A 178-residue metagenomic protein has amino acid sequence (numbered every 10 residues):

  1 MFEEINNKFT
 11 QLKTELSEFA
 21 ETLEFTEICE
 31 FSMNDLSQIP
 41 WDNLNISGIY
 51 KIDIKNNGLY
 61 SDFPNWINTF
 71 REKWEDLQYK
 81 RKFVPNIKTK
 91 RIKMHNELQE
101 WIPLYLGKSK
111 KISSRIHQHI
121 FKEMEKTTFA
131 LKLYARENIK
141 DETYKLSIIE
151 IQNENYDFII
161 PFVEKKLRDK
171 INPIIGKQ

Functional and structural regions predicted by a protein language model:
M1-K111, I149-V163: GIY-YIG nuclease catalytic motif and its immediate N-terminal context
F19, R115, H119, E123-M124 (+2 more regions): Surface-exposed loop/turn and secondary-structure junction residues enriched for glycine/proline
F19-T22, T26, K122, R136-I139: Surface-exposed polar/charged interaction patches
T69, E100-A135: GIY-YIG-like beta-to-alpha core
K126-Q178: C-terminal or late-domain output modules
